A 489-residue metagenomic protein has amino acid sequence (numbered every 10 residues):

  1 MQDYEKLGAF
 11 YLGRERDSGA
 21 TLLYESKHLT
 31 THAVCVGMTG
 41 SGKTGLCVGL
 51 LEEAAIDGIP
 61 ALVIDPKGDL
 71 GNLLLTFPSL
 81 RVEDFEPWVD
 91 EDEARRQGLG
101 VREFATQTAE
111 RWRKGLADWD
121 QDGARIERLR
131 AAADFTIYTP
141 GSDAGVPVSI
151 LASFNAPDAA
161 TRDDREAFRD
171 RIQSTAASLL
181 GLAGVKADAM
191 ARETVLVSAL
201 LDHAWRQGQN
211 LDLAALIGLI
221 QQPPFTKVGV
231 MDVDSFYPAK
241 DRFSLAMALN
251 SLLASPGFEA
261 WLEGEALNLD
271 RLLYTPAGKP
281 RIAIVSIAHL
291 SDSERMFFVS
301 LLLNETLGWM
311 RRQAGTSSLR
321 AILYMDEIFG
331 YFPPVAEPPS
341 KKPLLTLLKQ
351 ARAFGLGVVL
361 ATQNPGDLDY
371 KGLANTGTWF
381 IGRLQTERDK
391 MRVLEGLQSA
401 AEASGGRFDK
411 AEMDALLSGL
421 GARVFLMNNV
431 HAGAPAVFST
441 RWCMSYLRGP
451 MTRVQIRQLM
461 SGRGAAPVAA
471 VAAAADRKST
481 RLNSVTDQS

Functional and structural regions predicted by a protein language model:
Q2-T21: N-terminal pre-Walker A segment at the start of P-loop NTPase domains
D17-S26, R271-Y274: Pre-Walker A adenine-sensing motif
H28-V34, M38-S41, L46-G49, A288-R407 (+1 more regions): Conserved P-loop NTPase motor cores
L51-P60, G68-V82, A94-T346: P-loop NTPase motor domains
P66-K67, T139-D143, E327, A361-P365 (+3 more regions): A short beta-strand-to-loop transition that corresponds to the Sensor-1 phosphate-sensing loop of AAA+ P-loop ATPases
G141-L151, L397-A470: Conserved P-loop NTPase
K478, L482-S489: Single conserved hydrophobic/aromatic residue that forms the stacking wall/gate of nucleotide- or nucleobase-binding
